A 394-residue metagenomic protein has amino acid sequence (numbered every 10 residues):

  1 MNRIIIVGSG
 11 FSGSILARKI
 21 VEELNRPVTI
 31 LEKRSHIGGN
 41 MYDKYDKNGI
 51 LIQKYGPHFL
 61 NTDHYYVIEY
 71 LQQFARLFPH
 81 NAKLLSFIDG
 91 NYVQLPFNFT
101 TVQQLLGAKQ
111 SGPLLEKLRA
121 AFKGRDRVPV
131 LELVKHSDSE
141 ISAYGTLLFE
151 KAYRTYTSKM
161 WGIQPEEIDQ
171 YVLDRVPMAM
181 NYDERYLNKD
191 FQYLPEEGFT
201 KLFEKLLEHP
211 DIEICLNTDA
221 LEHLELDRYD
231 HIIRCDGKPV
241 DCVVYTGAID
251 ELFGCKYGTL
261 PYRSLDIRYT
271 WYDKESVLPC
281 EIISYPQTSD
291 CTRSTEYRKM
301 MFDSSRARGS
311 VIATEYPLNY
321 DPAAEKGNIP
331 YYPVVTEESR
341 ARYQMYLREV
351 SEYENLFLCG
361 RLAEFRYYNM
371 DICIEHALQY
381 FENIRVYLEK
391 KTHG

Functional and structural regions predicted by a protein language model:
N2-I30: N-terminal Rossmann-like FAD-binding beta1-loop-alpha1 element of flavoenzymes
F11-G13, S35-I37, T100, S158 (+6 more regions): Short, solvent-exposed loop/turn segments at secondary-structure junctions
R18, E22, D43, E208 (+3 more regions): Short, well-ordered alpha-helices that flank and scaffold nucleotide-derived cofactor binding pockets
V21-K47: Glycine-rich FAD pyrophosphate-binding loop
E23, E222-E349: Mid-domain catalytic core of redox enzymes that form a hydrophobic substrate pocket/lid adjacent to a catalytic redox
N48-A121: Dinucleotide-binding Rossmann-like beta1-alpha1 core, especially the glycine-rich loop that anchors the ADP
N91-V93, T100-P239: Active-site/ligand-binding neighborhood in enzyme catalytic cores
N328-G394: C-terminal catalytic lobe of FAD-dependent flavoproteins
